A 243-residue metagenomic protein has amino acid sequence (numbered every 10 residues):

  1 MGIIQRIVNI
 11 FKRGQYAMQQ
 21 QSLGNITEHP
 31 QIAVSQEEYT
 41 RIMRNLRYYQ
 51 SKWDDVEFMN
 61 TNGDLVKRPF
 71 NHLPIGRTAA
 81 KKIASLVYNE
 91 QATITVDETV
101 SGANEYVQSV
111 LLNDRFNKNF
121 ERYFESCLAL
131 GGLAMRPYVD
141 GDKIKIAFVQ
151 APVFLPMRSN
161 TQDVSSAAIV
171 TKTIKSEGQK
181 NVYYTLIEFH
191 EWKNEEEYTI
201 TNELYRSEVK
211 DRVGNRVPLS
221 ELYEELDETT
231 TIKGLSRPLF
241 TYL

Functional and structural regions predicted by a protein language model:
M1-V149, F154, T161-Q162: Extended, helix-rich architectural segments
G2, N9-G24, Q31-I32, E125-G132 (+1 more regions): Structured, contiguous alpha/beta core segments that scaffold functional sites
